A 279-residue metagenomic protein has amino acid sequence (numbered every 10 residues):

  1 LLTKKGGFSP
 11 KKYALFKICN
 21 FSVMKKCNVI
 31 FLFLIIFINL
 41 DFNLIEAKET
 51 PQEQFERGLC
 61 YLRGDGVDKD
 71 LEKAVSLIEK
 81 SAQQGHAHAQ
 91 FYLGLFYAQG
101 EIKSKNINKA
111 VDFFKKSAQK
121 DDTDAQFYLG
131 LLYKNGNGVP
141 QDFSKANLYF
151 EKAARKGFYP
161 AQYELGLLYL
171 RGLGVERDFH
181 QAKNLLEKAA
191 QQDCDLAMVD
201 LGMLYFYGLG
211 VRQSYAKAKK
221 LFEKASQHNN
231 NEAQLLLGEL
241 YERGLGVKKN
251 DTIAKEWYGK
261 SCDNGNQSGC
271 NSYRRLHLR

Functional and structural regions predicted by a protein language model:
F31-N39: Bacterial N-terminal signal peptides
E49-T50, R63-D65, Q83-H86, Q99-E101 (+12 more regions): Short helix-capping/linker turns of helical repeat alpha-solenoids
E53-R63, V67, Y92-Q99, K103 (+9 more regions): Hydrophobic face of amphipathic alpha-helices that form TPR/SEL1-like repeat modules and related alpha-solenoid
